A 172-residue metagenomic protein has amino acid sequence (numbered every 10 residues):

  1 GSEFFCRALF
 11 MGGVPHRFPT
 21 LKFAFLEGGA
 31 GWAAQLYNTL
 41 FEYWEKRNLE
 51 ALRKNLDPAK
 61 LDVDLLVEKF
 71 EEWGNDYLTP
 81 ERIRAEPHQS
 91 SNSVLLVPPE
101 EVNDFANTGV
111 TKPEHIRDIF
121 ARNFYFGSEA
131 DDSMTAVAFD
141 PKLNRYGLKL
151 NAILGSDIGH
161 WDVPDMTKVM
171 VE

Functional and structural regions predicted by a protein language model:
G1-G13, R17, K22-E172: H/E-rich (His + Asp/Glu) clusters that bind or coordinate divalent metals
